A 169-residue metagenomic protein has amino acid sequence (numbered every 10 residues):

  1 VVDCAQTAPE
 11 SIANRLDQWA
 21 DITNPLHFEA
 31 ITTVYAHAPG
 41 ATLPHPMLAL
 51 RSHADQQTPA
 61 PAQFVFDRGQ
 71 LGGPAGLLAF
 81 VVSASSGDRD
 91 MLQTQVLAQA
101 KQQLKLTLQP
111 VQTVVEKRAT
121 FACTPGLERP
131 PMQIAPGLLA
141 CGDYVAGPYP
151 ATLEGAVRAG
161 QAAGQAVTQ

Functional and structural regions predicted by a protein language model:
V1-M91, A98, Q102-Q103: Mid-domain catalytic core of redox enzymes that form a hydrophobic substrate pocket/lid adjacent to a catalytic redox
P59-Q169: Conserved flavin/dinucleotide-binding core of flavoenzymes
